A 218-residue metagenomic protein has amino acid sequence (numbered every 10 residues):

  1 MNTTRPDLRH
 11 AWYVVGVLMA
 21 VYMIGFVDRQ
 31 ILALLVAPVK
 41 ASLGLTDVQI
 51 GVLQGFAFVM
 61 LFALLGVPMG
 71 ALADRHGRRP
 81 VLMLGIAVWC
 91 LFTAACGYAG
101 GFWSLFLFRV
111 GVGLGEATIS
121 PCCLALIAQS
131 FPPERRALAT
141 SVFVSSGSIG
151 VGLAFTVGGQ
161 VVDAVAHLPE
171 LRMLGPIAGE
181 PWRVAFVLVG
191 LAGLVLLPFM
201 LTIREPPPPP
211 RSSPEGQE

Functional and structural regions predicted by a protein language model:
M1-V27: Cytosolic juxtamembrane N-terminal segment immediately preceding the first transmembrane helix of multi-pass
Q30, F58-V67, A117, V151-G152: Residue-level signature of mid-helix packing/kink "hotspots" within the transmembrane helices of 12-pass Major
A33-L64: Extracellular/periplasmic helix-loop-helix junction of adjacent transmembrane segments in MFS-like secondary
P38, G70-A71, Q160: Membrane-interface helix termini in secondary transporters
L64-W103: Conserved MFS/SLC helix-loop-helix module at the cytosolic interface between two early adjacent transmembrane helices
F108-G147: Cytoplasmic helix-loop-helix junction between adjacent transmembrane helices in 12-TM secondary transporters
T140-A166: Glycine-rich segments within core transmembrane alpha-helices of 12-TM secondary carriers
G190-S213: C-terminal membrane-cytosol helix-exit motif in multi-pass small-molecule transporters
